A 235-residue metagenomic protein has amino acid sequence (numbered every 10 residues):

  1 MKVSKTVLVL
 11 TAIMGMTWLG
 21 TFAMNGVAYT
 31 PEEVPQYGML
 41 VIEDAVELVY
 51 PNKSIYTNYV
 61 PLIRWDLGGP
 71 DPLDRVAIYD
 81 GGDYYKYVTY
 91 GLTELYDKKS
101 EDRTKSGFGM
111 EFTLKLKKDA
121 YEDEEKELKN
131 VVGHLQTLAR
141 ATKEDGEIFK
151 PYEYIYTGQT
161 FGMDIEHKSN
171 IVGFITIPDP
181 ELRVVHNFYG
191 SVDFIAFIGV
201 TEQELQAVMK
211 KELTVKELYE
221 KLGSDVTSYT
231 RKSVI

Functional and structural regions predicted by a protein language model:
M1-L10: N-terminal Sec-pathway targeting helices
L10-A28: Bacterial Sec-dependent signal peptides at the C-terminal "C-region" and cleavage site
A23-F108, F112-I235: Acidic, proline/glycine-rich low-complexity IDRs
